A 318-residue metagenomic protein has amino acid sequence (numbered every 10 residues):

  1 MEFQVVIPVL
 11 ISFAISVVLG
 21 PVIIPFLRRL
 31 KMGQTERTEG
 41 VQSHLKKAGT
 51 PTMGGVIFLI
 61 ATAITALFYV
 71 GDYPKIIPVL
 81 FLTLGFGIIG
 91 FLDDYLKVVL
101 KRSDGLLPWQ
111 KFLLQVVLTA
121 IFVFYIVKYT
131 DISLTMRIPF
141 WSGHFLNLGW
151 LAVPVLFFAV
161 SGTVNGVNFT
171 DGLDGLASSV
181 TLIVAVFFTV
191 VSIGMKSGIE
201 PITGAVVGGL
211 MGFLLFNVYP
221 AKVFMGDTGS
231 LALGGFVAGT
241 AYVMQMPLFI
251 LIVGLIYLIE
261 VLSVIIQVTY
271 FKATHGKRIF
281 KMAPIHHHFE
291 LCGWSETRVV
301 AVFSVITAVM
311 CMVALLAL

Functional and structural regions predicted by a protein language model:
M1-I24, R28, F58-I88, F122 (+2 more regions): Alpha-helical transmembrane segments
I24-R28, M32-V41: N-terminal alpha-helical transmembrane segments of multi-pass membrane transport and channel/translocase proteins
E36-T50, K101-Q115, I285-H287, L291: Juxtamembrane helix-capping/reentrant segments at transmembrane boundaries
A48-G49, P139-L151: Short aromatic-rich membrane-water interface segments that cap or initiate transmembrane helices in multi-pass membrane
I76-L107, K111-F112: Hydrophobic alpha-helical hairpins/lids featuring a short glycine-rich hinge
V99, T130-H144: Membrane-interface helix termini and inter-helical loops of multi-pass transporters
L118-T119: Alpha-helical transmembrane segments
